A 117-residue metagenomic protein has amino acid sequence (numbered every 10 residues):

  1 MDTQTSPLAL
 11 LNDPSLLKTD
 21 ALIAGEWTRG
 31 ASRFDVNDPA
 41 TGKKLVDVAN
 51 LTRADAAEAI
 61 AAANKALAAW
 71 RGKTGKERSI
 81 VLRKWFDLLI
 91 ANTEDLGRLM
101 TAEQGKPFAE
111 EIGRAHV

Functional and structural regions predicted by a protein language model:
M1-D47, I80, K84, V117: Terminal low-complexity tails and localization/encapsulation signals of metabolic enzymes
L45-H116: Glycine-rich loop-to-alpha-helix module at the N-terminal edge of alpha/beta enzyme cores
